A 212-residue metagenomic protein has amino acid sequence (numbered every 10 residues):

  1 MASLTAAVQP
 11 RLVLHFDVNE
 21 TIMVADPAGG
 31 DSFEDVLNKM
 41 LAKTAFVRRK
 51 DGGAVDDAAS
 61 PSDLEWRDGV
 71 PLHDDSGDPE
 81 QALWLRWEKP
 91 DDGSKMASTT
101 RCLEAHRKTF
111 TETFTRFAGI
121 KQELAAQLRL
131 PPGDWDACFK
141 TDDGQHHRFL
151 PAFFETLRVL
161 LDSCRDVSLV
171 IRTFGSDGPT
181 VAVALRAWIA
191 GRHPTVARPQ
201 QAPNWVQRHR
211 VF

Functional and structural regions predicted by a protein language model:
M1-A6: Universal eukaryotic N-terminal targeting presequences
A7-R192, V196-V211: Alpha-helical substrate-recognition element adjacent to the catalytic core
